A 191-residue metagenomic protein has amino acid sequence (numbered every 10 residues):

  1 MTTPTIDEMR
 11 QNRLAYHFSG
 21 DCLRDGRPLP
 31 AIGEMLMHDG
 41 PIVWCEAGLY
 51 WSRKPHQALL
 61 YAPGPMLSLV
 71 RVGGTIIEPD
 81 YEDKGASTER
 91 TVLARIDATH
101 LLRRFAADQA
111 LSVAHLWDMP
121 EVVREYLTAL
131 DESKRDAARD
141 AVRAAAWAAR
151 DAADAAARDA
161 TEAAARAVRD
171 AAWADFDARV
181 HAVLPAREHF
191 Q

Functional and structural regions predicted by a protein language model:
M1-Q191: Short, glycine-biased loop/turn motifs at secondary-structure junctions and in low-complexity Ser/Thr/Pro-rich termini
